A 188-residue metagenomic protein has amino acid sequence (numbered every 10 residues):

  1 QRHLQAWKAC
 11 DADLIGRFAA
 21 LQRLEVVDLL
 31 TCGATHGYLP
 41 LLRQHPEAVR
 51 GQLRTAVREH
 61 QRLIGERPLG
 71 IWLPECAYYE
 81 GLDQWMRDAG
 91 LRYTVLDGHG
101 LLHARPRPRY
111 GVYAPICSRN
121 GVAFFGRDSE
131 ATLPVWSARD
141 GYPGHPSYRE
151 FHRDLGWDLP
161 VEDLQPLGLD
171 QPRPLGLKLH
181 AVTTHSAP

Functional and structural regions predicted by a protein language model:
Q1-R43, A48, R105-P188: Active-site cores of enzymes that catalyze phosphoryl transfer or operate on phosphate-rich substrates
A12, L63-I64, L96, H103: Nucleic acid-machinery interaction/catalytic patches
I15-A19, R50-V57, D83: Generic structural signal for well-ordered alpha-helices, preferentially at hydrophobic/aromatic core positions
V26-D28, E66-R67, G90: Short loop/turn motifs at secondary-structure junctions
G33-T35, G70-Y79, H99: Short, solvent-exposed turn/loop segments enriched in Gly/Ser/Thr/Pro and often Arg
Y38, L91-A104: His/Asp/Glu-enriched short active-site or ligand-binding loop at hydrolase and phosphoryl-transfer sites
E47-L73: CE4/NodB-like, metal-dependent polysaccharide N-deacetylase domain that modifies extracellular/periplasmic N-acetylated
R62, A77, L82-R92, R107-Y110 (+1 more regions): Hydrophobic, small-residue-rich alpha-helical packing segments that form membrane-like cores
